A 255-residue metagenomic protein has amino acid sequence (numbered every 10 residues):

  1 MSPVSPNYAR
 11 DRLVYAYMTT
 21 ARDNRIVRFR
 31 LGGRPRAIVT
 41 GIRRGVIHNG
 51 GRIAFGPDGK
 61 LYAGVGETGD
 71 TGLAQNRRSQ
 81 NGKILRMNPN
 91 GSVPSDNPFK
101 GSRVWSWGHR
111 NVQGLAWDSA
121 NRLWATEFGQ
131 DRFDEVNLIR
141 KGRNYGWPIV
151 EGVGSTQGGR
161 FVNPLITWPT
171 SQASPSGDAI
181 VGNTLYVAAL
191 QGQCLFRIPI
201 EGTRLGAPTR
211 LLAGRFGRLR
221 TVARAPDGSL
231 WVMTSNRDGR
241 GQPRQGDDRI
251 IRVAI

Functional and structural regions predicted by a protein language model:
M1-T71, G114, R122-G129, Q172-G202 (+2 more regions): Acidic, Gly/Ser/Thr-rich repeat motifs that build Ca2+-stabilized beta-propeller blades
R28-R44, Q80-N111, I149-S171, I200-R215: Blade-edge beta-strand/turn elements of extracellular beta-propeller and related beta-sheet repeat scaffolds
F55-Y62, R86-F99, W117-R122: Secondary-structure boundary elements
R78-L85, N137-S155, R249-V253: Predominantly five- to eight-bladed beta-propeller fold
V104-E135: Repeat-solenoid scaffold signature
W124-T126, D131-N137, N144-P148, S155-G158 (+1 more regions): Short acidic/glycine-rich loop or secondary-structure boundary segments that cap or lie
D134-E135, N163-A179: C-terminal amphipathic alpha-helical segment
R218-T221: Repeated scaffold domains used in trafficking and secretory/extracellular systems, primarily beta-propellers
